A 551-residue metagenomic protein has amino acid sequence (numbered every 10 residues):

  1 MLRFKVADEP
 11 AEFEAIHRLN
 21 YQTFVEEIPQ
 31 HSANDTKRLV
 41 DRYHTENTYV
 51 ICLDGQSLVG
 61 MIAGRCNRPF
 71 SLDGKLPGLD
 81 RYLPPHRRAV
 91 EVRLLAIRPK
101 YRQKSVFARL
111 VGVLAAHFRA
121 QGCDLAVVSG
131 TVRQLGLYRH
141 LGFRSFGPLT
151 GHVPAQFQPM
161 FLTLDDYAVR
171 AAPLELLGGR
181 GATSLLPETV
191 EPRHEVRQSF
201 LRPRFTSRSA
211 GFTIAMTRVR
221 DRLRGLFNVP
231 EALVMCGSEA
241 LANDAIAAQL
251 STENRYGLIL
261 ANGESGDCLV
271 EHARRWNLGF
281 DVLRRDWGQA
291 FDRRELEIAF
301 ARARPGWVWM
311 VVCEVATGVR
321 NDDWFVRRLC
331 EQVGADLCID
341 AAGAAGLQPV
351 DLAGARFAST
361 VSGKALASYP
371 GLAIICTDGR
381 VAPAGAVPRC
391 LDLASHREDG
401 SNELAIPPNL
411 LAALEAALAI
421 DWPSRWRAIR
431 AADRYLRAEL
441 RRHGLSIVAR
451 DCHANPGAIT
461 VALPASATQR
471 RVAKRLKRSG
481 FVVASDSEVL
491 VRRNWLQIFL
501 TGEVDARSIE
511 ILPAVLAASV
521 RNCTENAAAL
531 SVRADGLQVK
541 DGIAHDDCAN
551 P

Functional and structural regions predicted by a protein language model:
M1-H44, Y49-V59: Short amphipathic alpha-helix that is part of the acyltransferase structural core
Y43, L58-R102, A155-F157, P173 (+1 more regions): Conserved acyl-donor/pantetheine-binding loop and adjacent beta-alpha core of acyl/acetyltransferases and related
G181-C236: A glycine-/small-polar-enriched, mobile loop at the entrance of the PLP active site in fold-type I
E191-P192, G363-R442: Active-site C-terminal subdomain of aminotransferase-like
L223, V229-L258, N262-E271: Conserved beta-loop-alpha segment that forms the PLP phosphate-binding cup at the N-terminus of a helix
F291-A342, G346: Active-site phosphate-binding strand-loop segment of PLP-dependent enzymes
S446-L476: Conserved PLP-binding catalytic core of the aspartate aminotransferase-like
W495-P551: PLP-dependent enzyme catalytic core of the Aspartate aminotransferase-like
